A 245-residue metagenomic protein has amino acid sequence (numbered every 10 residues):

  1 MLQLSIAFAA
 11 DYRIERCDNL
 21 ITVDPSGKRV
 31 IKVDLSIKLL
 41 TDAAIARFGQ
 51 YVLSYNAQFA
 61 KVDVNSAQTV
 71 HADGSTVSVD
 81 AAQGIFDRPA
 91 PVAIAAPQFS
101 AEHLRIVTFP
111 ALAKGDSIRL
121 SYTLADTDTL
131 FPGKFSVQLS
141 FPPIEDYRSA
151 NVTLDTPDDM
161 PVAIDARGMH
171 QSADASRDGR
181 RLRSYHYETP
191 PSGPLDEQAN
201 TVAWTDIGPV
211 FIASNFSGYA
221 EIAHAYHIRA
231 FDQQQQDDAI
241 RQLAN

Functional and structural regions predicted by a protein language model:
F8-S54: Early extracytoplasmic/domain-onset interaction patches
V23-P25, I37-A43, Y55-A57, Y122-D126 (+2 more regions): Beta-strand elements of well-folded, non-transmembrane domains
L35, D116-I118, V152: Cysteine-centered nucleophilic/redox motifs
V52-F86, D146-A163: Solvent-exposed beta-hairpin/edge-strand motifs
V62-A125, F131: A cross-kingdom signal targeting lumenal/periplasmic-facing segments of multi-pass membrane and secretory-pathway
I94-A96, I106-P110, V137-P142, S172-D174: Beta-strand-rich interaction surfaces with strong enrichment in secreted/lumenal proteins
A125-S136, P142-N245: Secretory-pathway-linked proteins and extracytosolic
